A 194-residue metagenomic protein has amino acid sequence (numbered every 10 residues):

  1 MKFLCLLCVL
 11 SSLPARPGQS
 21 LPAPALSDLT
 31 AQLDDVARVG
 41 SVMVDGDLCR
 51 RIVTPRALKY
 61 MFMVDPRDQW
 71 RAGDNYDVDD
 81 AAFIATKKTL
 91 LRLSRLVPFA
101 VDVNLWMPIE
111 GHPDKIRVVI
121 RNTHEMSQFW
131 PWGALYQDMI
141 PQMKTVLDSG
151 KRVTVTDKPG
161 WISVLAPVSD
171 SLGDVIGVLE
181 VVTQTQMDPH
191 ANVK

Functional and structural regions predicted by a protein language model:
F3-S11: Sec-dependent N-terminal signal peptides
R16-W70: Juxtamembrane extracytoplasmic/periplasmic/luminal helical "stalk" adjacent to the first N-terminal
T30, F83-L91: Short amphipathic alpha-helical segments
V39-D47, L93-D114: Short N-terminal helix-loop-first-beta-strand/juxtamembrane motif that initiates sensory/input modules
K87, V119-T156: Extracytoplasmic/periplasmic sensor domains and loops in membrane signaling proteins
P159-P167: A short beta-strand signature within small-molecule sensing/ligand-binding domains used in signal transduction
S169-L179: Short hydrophobic/glycine-rich mini-motifs in sensory/regulatory modules that couple input to downstream signaling
V181-V193: Helix-start (N-cap) segments at beta->loop->alpha junctions that couple sensory/regulatory domains to adjoining helices
